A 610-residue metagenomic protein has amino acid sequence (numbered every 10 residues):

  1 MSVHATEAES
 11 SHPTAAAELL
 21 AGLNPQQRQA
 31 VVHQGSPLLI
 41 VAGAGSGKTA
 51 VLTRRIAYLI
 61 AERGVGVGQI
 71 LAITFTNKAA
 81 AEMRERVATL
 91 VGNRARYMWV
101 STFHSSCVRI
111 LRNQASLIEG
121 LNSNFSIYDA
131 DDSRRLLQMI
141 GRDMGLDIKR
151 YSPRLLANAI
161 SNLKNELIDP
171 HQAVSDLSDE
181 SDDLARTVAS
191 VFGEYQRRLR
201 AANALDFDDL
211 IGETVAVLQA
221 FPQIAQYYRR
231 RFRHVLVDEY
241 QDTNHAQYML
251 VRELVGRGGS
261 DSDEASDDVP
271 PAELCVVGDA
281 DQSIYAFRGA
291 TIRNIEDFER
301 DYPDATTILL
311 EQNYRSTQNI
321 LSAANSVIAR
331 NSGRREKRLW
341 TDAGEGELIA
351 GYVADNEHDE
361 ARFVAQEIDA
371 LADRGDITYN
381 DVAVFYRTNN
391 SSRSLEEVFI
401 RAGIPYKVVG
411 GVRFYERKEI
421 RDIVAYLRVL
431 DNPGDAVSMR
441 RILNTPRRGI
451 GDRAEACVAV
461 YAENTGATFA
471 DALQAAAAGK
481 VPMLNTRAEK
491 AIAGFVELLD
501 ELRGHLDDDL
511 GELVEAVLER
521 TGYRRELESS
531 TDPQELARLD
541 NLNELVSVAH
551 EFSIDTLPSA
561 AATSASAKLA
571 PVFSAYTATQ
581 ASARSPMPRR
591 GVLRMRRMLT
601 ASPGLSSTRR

Functional and structural regions predicted by a protein language model:
S2-A8, T14-L20, L52, Y58 (+5 more regions): Conserved RecA-like helicase ATPase core segment that couples NTP binding/hydrolysis to strand translocation
L20-L23, R28-V32, S36-A44, G68 (+9 more regions): Inter-lobe coupling/hinge region of RecA-like P-loop helicase motors
A21-V32, S36-I40, A44, A50-L52 (+8 more regions): Conserved helicase NTPase motor core
S36, V65-Q69, R94-Y97, D132-L136 (+6 more regions): Short glycine-/polar-rich loops that comprise or flank the Walker A/P-loop and associated switch/sensor motifs
G66-N77, M98-V100, D238, V277 (+5 more regions): Conserved RecA-like ASCE P-loop NTPase motor core of nucleic-acid helicases/translocases
V67-A159, I168, Q172, D176-D179 (+3 more regions): Conserved P-loop NTPase-based nucleic-acid remodeling module centered on helicase motor cores
S106-N113, D281-A286, R315-S316, V408-D431 (+1 more regions): Short alpha-helix plus adjacent loop in nuclease-associated cores
L177, S181, P271, T378 (+3 more regions): Conserved helicase C-terminal RecA-like lobe
